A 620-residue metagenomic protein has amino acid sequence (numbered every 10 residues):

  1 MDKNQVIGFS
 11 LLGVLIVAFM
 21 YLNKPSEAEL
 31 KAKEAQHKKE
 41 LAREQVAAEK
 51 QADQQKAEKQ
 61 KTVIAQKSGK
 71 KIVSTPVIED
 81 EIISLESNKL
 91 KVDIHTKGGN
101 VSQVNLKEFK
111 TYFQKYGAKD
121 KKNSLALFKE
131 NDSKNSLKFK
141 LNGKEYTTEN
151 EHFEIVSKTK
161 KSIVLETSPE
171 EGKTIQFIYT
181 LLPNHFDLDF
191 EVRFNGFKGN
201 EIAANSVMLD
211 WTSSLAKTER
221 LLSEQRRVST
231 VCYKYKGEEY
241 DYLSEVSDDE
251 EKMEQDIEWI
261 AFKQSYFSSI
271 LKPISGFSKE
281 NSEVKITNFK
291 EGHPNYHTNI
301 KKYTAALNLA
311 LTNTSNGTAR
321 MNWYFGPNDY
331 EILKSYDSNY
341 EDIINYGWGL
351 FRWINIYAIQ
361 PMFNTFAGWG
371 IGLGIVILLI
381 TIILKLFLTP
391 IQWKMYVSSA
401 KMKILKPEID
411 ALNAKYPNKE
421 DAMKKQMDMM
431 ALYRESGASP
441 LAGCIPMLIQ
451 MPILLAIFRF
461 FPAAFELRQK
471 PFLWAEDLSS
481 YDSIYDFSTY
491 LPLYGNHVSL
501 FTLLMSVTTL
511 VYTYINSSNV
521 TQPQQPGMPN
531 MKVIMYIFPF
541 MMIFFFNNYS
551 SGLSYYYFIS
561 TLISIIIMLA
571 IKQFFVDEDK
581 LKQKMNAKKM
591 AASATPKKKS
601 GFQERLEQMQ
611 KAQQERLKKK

Functional and structural regions predicted by a protein language model:
M1-Q51, Q55, I94, F190-R193 (+8 more regions): Helix-loop-helix
A48-I82: Short, Gly/Pro- and small/polar-rich lid/capping loops
A65, I72-P76, E86, S244 (+3 more regions): General structural signal for secondary-structure boundaries
V77-D342: Soluble non-transmembrane domains of integral membrane proteins
